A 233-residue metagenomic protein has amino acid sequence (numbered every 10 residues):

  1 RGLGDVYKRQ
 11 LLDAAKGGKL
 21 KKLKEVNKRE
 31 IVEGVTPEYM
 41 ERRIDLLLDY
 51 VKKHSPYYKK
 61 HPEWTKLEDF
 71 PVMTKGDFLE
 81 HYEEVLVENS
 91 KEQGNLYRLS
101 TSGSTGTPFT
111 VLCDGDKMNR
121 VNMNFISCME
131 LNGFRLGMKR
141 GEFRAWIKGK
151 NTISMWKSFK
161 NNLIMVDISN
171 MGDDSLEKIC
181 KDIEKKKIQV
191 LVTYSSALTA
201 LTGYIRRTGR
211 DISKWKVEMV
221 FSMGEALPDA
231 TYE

Functional and structural regions predicted by a protein language model:
R1, D5-S100, G106-M138, K185-V192 (+3 more regions): Nucleotide 5′-phosphate-binding alpha/beta core
L46, W146-E233: Conserved adenylate-forming
G103, A145: Glycine-rich His-Gly loop
